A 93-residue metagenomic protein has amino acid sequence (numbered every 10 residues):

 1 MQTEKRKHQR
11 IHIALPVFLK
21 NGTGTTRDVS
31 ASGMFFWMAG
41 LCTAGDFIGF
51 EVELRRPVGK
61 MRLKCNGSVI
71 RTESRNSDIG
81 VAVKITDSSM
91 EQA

Functional and structural regions predicted by a protein language model:
M1-V29: N-terminal helix initiation/capping motif
F18-N21, G59-N66: Short coil-to-beta-strand transition motifs
T26, G67-V69: Conserved hydrophobic positions within beta-strands
A31, T72-S77: Short, conserved beta-turn/loop elements at beta-strand boundaries and strand-helix junctions
W37-C42, T72: Short, surface-exposed secondary-structure edge patches
E53-V58: Short, charged beta-turn/beta-strand-edge "cap" motif at the junction between a beta-strand and an adjacent loop
R75-T86: Short, solvent-exposed secondary-structure boundary/capping segments
